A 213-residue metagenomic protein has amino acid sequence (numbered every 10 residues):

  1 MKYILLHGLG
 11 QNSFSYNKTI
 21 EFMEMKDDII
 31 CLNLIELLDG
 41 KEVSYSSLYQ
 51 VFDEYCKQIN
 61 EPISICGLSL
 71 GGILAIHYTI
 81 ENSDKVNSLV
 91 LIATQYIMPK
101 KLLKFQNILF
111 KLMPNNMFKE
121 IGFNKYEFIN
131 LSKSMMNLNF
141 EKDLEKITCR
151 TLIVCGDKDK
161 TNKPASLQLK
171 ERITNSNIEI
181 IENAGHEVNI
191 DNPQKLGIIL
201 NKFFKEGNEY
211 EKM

Functional and structural regions predicted by a protein language model:
M1-D39: Conserved HGGG/HGGXW glycine-rich cap/lid loop of the alpha/beta-hydrolase fold
N17, I30-S64, I198: Active-site loop/oxyanion-hole signature of alpha/beta-hydrolase fold enzymes
Y45, I76, I80-E81, L89-N116 (+1 more regions): Flexible "cap/lid" loop of the alpha/beta hydrolase fold
G67-G71, A75: Gly/Ala-rich beta-loop-alpha elbow adjacent to hydrolase catalytic centers
M117-K142, K158: Hydrophobic, aromatic-rich cap/lid helix
I147, I153-C155: Short beta-strand/loop motif that positions the catalytic acidic residue of the alpha/beta-hydrolase fold
C149, K163-E171: Short alpha-helix in the alpha/beta-hydrolase fold that links the catalytic acid
A184-P193: Catalytic histidine-centered segment of alpha/beta-hydrolase-like enzymes
